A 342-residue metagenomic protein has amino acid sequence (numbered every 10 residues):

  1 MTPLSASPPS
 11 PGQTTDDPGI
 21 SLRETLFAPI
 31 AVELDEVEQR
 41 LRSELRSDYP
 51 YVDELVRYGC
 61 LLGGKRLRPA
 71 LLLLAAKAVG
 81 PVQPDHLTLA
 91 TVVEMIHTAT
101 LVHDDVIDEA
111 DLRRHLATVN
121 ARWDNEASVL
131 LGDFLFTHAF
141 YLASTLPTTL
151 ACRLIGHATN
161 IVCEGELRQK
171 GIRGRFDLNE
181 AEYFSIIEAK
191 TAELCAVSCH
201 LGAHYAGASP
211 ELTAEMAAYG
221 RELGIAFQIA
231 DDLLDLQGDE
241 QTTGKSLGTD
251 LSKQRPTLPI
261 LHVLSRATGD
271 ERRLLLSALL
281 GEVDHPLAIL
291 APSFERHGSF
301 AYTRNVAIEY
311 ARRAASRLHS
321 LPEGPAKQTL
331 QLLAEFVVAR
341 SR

Functional and structural regions predicted by a protein language model:
M1-R342: All-alpha prenyltransferase/terpene-synthase fold signal
